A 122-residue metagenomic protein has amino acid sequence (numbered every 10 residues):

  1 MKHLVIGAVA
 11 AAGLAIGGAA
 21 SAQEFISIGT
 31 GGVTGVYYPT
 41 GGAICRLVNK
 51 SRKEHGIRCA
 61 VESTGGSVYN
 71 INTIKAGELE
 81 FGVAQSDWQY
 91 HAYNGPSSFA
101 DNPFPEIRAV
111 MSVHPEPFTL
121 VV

Functional and structural regions predicted by a protein language model:
M1-V5: Positively charged n-region of N-terminal signal peptides that target proteins for export
I6-A15: Bacterial N-terminal signal peptides
G17-A19: N-terminal signal peptide c-region/cleavage motif recognized by signal peptidases
Q23-V122: Short, glycine-/small- and polar/acidic-enriched structural segments that line small-molecule recognition paths
